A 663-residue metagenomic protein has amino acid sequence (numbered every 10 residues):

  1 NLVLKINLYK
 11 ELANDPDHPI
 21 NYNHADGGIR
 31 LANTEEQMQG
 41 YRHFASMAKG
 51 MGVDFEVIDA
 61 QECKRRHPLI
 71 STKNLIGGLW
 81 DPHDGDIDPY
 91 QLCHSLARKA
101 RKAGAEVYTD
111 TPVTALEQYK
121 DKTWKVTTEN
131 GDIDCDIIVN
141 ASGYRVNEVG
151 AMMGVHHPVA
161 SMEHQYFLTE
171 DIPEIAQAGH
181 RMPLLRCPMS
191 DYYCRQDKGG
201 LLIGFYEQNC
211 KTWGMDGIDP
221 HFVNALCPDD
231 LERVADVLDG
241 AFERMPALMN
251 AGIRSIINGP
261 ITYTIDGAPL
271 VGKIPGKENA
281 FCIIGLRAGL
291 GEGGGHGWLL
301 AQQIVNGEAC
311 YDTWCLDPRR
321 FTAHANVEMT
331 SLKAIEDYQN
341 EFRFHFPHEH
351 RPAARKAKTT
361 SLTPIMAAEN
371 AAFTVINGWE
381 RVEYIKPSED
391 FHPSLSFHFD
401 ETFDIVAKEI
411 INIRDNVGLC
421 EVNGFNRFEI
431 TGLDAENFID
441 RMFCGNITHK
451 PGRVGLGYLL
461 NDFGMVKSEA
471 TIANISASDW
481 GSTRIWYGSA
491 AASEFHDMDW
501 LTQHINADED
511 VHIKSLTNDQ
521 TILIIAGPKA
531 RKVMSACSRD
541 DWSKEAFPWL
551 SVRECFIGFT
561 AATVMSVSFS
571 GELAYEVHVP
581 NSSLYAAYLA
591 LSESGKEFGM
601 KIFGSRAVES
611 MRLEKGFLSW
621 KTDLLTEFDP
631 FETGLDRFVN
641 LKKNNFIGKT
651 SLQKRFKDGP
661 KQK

Functional and structural regions predicted by a protein language model:
N1-R66, M189-Y193, G200-L202, P228 (+3 more regions): Dinucleotide-binding Rossmann-like beta1-alpha1 core, especially the glycine-rich loop that anchors the ADP
P19-R30, K64-A103, I218-A225, E278-G285: Helix-loop-beta segment of a Rossmann-like dinucleotide-binding subdomain
D59, T109-T111, S255: Short loop/edge segments at beta-strand edges and connector loops that shape dinucleotide/nucleotide cofactor-binding
L79-I137: Helical element adjacent to the flavin cofactor pocket in flavoenzyme catalytic cores
P89, M189, K198, T212 (+1 more regions): C-terminal catalytic lobe of FAD-dependent flavoproteins
T114-E117, R254, G272, A473 (+1 more regions): Conserved positions in beta-strands of structured domains
A115-P228, D236-A247, E328-H350, A354-T359 (+1 more regions): Flavin-dependent oxidoreductases
Y311-D312, D317-K663: Glycine/proline-enriched, intrinsically flexible loops and inter-domain linkers
